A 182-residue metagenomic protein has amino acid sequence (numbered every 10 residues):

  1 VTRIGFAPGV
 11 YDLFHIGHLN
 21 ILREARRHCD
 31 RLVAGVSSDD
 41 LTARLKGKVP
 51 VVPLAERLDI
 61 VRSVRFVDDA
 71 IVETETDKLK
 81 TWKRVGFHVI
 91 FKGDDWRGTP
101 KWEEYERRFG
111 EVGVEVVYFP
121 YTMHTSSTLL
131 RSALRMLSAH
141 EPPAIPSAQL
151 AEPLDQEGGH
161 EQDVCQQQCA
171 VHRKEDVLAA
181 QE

Functional and structural regions predicted by a protein language model:
V1-P153, C165, C169-H172: Nucleotidyltransferase catalytic core that binds NTPs
D155-D176, Q181-E182: Intrinsically disordered, low-complexity, charge-rich segments with an acidic bias
